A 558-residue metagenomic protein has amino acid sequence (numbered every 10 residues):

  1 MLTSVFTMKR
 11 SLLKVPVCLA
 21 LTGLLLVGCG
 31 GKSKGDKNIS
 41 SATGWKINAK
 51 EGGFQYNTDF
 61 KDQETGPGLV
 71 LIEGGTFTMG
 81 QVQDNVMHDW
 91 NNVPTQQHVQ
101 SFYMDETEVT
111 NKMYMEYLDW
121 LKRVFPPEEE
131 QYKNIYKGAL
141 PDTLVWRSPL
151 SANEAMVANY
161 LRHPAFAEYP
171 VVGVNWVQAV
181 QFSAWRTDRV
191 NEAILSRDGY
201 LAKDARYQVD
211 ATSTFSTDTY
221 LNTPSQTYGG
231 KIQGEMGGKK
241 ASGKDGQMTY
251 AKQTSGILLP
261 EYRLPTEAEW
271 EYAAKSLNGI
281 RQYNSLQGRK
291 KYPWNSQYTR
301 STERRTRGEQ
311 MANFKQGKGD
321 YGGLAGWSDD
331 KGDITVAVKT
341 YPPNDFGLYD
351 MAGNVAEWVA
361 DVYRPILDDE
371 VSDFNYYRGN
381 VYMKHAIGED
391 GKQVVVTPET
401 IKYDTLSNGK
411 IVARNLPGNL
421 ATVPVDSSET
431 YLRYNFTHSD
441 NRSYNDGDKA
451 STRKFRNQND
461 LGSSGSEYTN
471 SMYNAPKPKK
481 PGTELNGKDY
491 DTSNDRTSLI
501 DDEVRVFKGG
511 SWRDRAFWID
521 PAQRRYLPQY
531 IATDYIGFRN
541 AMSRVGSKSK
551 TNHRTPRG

Functional and structural regions predicted by a protein language model:
S4-V17: Bacterial N-terminal signal peptides that target proteins for export
K14-L21, G31: Sec-dependent N-terminal signal peptides
L26-G28: C-terminal motif of bacterial Sec signal peptides marking the signal peptidase cleavage site
S33-K50, L71, T78, Q83 (+5 more regions): Functional-site microenvironments in short loops/helix caps that host divalent-cation chemistry
I47-Y56, D62-Q63, P67-V70: Short, low-structural-confidence N-terminal segments
N57-D59, D89-N92, N494, R524-Q529: Short, P/G- and charge-enriched loop/turn segments at secondary-structure junctions
K61-E154, A167-V190, G353, G537-F538 (+1 more regions): A short glycine-rich, aromatic-capped structural motif
W518, Q523-Y526, I531, I536 (+1 more regions): Catalytic loop of the DD-peptidase/beta-lactamase superfamily, centered on the K-T-G motif and neighboring
